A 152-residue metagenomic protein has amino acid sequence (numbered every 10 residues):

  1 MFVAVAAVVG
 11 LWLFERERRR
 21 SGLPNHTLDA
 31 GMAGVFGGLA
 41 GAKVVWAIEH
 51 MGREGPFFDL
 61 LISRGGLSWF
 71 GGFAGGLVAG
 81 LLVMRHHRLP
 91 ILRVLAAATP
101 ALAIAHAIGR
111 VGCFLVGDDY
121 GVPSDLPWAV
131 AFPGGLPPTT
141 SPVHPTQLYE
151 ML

Functional and structural regions predicted by a protein language model:
M1-L152: A feature for loop-to-transmembrane-helix boundaries and adjacent hydrophobic helices in multi-pass integral membrane
